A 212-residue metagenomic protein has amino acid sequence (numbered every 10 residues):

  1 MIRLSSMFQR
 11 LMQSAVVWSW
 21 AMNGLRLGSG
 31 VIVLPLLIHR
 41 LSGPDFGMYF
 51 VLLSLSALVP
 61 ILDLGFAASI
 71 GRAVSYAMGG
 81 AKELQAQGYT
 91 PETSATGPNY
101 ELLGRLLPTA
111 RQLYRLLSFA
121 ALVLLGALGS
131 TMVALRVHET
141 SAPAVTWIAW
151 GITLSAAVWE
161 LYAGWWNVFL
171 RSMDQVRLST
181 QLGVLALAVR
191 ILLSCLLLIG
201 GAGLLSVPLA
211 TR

Functional and structural regions predicted by a protein language model:
M1-V31, S69, T96, E101-Q112 (+1 more regions): N-terminal membrane topogenesis motif
S6, L41-M48, A81-P108, L122-L154 (+1 more regions): Membrane-interface helix-capping segments at transmembrane helix termini in multi-pass transporters
L11-Y76, G80, L122-G126, A156: Signature of the first transmembrane helix
A15, S19, F46-G47, V176-T180 (+1 more regions): Alpha-helical transmembrane segments and their helix-entry boundary regions
V17, A21, L25, L52-L55 (+5 more regions): Hydrophobic residues within alpha-helical transmembrane segments of multi-pass solute transporters/permease subunits
V31-L36, W165-F169, I191-L196: Alpha-helical transmembrane segments of multipass membrane proteins
W147-G151, T180-R212: Hydrophobic alpha-helical transmembrane segments
A157-G183, C195, A202-L205: Membrane-interface junctions at transmembrane-helix termini in multi-pass inner-membrane proteins
